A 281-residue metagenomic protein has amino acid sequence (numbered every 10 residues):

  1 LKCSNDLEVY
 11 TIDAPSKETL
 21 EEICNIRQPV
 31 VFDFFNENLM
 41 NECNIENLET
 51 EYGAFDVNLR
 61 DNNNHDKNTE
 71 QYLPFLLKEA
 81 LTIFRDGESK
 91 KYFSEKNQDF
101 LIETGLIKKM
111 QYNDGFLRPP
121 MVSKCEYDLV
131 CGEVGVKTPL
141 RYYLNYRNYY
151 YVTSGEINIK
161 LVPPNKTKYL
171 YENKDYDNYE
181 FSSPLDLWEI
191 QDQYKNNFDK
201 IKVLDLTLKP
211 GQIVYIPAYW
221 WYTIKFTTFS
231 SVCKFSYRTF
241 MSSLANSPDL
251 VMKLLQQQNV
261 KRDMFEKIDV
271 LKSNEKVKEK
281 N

Functional and structural regions predicted by a protein language model:
L1-I213, W221-N281: N-terminal accessory scaffold of Fe(II)-dependent oxygenases
